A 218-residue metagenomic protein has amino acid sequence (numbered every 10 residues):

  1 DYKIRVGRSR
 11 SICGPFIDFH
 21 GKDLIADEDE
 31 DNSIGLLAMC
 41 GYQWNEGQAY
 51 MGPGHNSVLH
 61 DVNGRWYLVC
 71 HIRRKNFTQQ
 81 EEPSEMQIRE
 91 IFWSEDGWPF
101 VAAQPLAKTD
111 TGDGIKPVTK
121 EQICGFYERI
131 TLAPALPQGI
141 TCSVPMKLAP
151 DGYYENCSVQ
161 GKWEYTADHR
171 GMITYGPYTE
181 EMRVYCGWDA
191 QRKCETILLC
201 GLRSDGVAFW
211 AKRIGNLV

Functional and structural regions predicted by a protein language model:
D1-V218: Carbohydrate-active catalytic/glycan-binding domains of CAZyme proteins, especially the secreted or lumenal ectodomains
